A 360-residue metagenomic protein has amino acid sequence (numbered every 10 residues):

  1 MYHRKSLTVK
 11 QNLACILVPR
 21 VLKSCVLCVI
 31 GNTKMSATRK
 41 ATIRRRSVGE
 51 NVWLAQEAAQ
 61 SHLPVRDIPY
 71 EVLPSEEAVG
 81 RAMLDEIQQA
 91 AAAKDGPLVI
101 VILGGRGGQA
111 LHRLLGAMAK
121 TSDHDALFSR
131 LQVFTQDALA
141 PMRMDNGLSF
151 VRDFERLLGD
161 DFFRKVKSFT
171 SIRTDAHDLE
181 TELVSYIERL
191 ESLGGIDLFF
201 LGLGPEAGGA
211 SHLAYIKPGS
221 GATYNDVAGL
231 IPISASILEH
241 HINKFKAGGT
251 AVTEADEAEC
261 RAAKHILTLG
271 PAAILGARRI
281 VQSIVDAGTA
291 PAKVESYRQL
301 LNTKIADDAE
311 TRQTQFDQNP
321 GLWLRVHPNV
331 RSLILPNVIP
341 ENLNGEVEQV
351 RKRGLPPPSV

Functional and structural regions predicted by a protein language model:
C15, C25-C28: Cysteine-centered motifs
S36-G49, W53, E57, R66-D67 (+4 more regions): Conserved phosphate- and dinucleotide-binding cores of soluble alpha/beta proteins, encompassing both enzyme active
A37-A41, E71-V72, H112-K120, S129-Q132: Boundary/activation segment at the start of structured domains
A93-D123: Glycine-rich N-terminal segment of FAD-binding domains in flavoprotein oxidoreductases, spanning the beta-loop-helix
V99-G104, F134-D137, I280-V281: Short glycine-rich or small-residue beta-strand-to-loop segments that form or flank ligand, phosphate, metal/Fe-S
Q132, A138-R143: FNR/FR-type flavoprotein reductase catalytic core
